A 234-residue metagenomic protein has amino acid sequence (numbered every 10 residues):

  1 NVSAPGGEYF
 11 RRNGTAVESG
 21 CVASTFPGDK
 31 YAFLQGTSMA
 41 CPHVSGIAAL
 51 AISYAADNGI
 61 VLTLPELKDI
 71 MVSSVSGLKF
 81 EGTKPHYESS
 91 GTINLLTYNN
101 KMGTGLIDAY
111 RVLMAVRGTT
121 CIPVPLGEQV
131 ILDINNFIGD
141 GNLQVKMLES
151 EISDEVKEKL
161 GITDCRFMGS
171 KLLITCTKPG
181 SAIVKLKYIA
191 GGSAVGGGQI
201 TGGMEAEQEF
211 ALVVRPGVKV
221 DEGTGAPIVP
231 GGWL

Functional and structural regions predicted by a protein language model:
G7-M102: Hydrolase catalytic cores
Q35, C41, L126, K178-P179: Surface-exposed loops/turns
Y98, L106-P123: Secreted peptidase-domain scaffold signal
G118-E149, R215, D221-W233: Solvent-exposed, low-complexity, repeat-rich "mucin-like" stalks and linkers
V130, S170-L172: Short strand-edge motifs at loop-to-beta-strand transitions and within beta-strands of extracellular beta-rich domains
L143-S170: Low-complexity "stalk/linker" and mucin-like segments enriched in Ser/Thr/Pro/Ala/Gly
L172, K178-G198: A short beta-strand micro-motif common to beta-rich folds, especially ectodomain repeats
A194-G217, G223-G225: C-terminal edge beta-strand
